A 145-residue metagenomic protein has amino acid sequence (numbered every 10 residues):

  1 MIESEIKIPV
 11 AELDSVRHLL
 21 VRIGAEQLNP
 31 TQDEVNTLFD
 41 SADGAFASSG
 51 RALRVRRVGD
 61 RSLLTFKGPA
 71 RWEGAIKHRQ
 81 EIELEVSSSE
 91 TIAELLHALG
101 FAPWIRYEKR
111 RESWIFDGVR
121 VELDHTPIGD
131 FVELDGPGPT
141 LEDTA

Functional and structural regions predicted by a protein language model:
M1-V119: N-terminal strand-loop-strand beta-hairpin
L123-I128: A contiguous pocket-lining binding segment that forms or flanks enzyme active sites
T140-A145: Mixed-charge, glycine-accented linear interaction segment located at domain edges/termini
